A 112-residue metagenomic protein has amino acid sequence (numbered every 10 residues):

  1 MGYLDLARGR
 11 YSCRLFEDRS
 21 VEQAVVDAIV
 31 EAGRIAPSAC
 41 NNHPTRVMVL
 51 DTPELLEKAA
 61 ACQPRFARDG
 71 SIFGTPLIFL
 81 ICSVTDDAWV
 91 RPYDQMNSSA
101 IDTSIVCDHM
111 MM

Functional and structural regions predicted by a protein language model:
M1-D27: Specificity-determining recognition surfaces
M1-L4, D27-V30, K58, L80-S83: Short hydrophobic/aromatic-rich motifs at helix boundaries and adjacent loops
D5-S12, P37-P44, C82-V84: A broad, low-specificity signal for short, low-complexity segments enriched in glycine/proline and polar/charged
E17-D18, Q23, N42, G74 (+1 more regions): Generic structural "secondary-structure junction" signal
I29, G33, H109-M111: Aromatic/hydrophobic pocket-lining residues that form π-stacking "cages" and hydrophobic walls in ligand
E31-P37, F66-A67: Short secondary-structure capping/turn segments at boundaries of alpha-helices and beta-strands
N41-S104: Glycine/small-residue-rich phosphate/adenosyl-binding loop
